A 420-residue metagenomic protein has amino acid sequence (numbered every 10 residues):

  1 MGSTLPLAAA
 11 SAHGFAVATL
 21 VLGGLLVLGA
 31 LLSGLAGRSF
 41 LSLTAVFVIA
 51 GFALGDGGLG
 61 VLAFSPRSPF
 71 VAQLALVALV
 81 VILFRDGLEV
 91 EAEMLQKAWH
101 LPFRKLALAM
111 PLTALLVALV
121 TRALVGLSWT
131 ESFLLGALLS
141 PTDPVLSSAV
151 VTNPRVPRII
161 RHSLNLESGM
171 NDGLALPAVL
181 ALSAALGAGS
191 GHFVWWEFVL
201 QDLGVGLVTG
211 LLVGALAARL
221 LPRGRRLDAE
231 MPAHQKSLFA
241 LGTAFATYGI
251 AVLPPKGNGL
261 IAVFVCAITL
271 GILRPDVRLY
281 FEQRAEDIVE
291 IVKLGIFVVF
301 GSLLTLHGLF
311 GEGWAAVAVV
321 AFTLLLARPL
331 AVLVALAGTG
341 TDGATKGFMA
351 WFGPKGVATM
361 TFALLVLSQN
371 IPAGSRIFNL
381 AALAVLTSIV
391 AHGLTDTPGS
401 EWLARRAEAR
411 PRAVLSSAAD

Functional and structural regions predicted by a protein language model:
M1-D420: Transmembrane helical cores of multi-pass secondary ion antiporters/exchangers
